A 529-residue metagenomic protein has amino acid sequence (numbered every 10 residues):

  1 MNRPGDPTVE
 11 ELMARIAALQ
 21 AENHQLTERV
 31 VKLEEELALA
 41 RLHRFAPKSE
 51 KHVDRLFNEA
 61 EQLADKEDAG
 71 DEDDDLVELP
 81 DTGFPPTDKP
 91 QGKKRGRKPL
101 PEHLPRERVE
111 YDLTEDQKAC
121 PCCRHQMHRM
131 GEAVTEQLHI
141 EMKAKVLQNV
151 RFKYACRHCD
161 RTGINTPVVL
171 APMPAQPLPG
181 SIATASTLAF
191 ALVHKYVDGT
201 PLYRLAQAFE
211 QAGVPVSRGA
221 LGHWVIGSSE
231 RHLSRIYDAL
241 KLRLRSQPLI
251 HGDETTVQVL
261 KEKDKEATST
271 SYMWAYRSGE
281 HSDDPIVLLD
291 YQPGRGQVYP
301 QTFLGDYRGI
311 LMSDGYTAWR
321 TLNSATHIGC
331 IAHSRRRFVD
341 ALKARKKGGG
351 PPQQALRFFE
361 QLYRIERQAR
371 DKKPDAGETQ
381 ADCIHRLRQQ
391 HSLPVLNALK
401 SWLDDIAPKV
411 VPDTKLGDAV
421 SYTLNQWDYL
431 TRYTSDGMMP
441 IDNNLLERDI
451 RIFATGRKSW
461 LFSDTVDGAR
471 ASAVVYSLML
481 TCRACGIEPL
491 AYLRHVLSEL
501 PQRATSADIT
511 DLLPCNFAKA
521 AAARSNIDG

Functional and structural regions predicted by a protein language model:
M1-L178, I182, H251-G252, S313 (+2 more regions): Short, flexible loop/hinge motifs at secondary-structure junctions
N2, D88, Q117-A119, H128 (+2 more regions): Catalytic center-proximal scaffold of phosphoryl-transfer enzymes
